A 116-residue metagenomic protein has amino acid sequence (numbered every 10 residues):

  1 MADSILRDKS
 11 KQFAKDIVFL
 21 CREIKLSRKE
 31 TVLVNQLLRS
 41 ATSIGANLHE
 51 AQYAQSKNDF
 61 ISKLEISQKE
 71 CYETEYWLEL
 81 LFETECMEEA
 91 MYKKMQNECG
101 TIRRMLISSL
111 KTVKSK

Functional and structural regions predicted by a protein language model:
M1-K116: Short, C-terminally biased terminal segments at protein or domain edges
